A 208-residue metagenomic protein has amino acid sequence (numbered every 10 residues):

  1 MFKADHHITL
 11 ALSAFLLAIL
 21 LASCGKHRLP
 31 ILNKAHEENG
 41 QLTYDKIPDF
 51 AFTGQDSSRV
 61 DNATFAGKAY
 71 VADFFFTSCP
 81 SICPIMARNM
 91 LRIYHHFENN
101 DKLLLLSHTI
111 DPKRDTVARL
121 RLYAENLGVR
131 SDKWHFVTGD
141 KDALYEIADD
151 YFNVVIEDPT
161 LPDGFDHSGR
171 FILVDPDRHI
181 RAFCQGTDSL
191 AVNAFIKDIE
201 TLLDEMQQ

Functional and structural regions predicted by a protein language model:
F2-L12: Bacterial N-terminal signal peptides that target proteins for export
L20-S23: C-terminal motif of bacterial Sec signal peptides marking the signal peptidase cleavage site
R28-A63, R88: N-terminal "domain-start" segment that seeds a small globular fold
I47-P48, Y70, S168-R170: Short loop/turn microsegments at loop-to-beta-strand junctions
N62-M90, L106: Short active-site neighborhood of thiol/selenol oxidoreductases, capturing the structured segment around
K102-D115, D132-L144: Thiol-based oxidoreductase modules, predominantly thioredoxin-like and allied folds used for disulfide exchange
R121-S168: Short, internal strand/loop/helix patches that form the active-site neighborhood or redox-interaction surface
P159-Q208: Thiol-/selenol-based redox modules, centered on thioredoxin-like and closely related oxidoreductase domains
